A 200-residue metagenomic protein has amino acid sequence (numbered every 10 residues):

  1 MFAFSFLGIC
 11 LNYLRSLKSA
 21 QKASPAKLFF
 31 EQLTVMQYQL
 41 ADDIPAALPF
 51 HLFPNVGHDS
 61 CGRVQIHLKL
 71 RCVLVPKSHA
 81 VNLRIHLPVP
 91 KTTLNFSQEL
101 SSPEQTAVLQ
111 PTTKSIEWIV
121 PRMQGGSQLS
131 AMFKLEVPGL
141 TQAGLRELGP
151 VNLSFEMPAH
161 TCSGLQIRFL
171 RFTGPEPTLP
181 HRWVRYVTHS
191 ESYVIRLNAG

Functional and structural regions predicted by a protein language model:
M1-G200: Intrinsically disordered, low-complexity Ser/Thr/Pro/Gly-rich interaction regions that scaffold/cooperate
